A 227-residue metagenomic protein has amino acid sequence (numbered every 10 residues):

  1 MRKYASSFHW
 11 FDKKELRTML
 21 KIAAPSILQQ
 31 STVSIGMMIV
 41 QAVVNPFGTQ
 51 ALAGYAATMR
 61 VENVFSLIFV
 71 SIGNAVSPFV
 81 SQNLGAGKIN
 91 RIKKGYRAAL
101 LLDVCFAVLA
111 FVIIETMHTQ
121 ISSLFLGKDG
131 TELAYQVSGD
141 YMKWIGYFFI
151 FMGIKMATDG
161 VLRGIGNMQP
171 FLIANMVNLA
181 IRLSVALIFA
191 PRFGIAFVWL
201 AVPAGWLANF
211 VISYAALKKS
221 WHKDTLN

Functional and structural regions predicted by a protein language model:
M1-A23, V80-Y147, F189-N227: Short alpha-helical transmembrane segments in multi-pass integral membrane proteins
F8-I39, V64, I68, I72 (+4 more regions): Hydrophobic faces of transmembrane alpha-helices in multi-pass small-molecule transporters and flippases across diverse
S26, Q30, M38, A42 (+7 more regions): Transmembrane alpha-helix boundary and packing residues in multipass membrane permease domains and related
L28-Q29, V33, V40, M59-E62 (+8 more regions): Residue-level micro-sites within transmembrane alpha helices that shape and flank functional polar/acidic positions
S31-V64, Q82, S122-D129, R192: Helix-terminus/linker motif at the lipid-water interface of multi-pass membrane proteins
G54-H118, M152-G166, P170-A174: Small-residue-rich hydrophobic transmembrane alpha-helices
G73, I145-G164, P170-R182, V198-Y214: Short runs within selected transmembrane alpha-helices of multi-pass transporters and secretion channels
